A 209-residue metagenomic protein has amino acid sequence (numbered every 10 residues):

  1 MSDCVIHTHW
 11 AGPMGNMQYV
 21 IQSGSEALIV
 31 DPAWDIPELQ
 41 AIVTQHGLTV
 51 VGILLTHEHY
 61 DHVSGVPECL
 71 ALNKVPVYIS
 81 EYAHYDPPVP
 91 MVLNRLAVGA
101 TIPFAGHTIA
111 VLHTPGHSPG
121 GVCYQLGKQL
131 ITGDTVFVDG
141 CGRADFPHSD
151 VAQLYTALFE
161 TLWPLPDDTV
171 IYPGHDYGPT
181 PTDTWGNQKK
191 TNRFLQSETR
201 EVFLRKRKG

Functional and structural regions predicted by a protein language model:
M1-H46, C123-G133: Conserved beta-strand hairpin/beta-sheet module of binuclear metal-dependent hydrolase folds, prominently
H9-W10, L93-N94, H113-P115: Short Gly/Pro-enriched turn/cap motifs at secondary-structure boundaries
G15, A27, W34-A110, K190-F194 (+1 more regions): Active-site HxH/HxHxD metal-binding segment of metal-dependent hydrolases
Y19-Q22, G99-L126: Core dinuclear metal-dependent hydrolase active-site scaffold
V30, V77-I79, T132-G133, P173: Hydrophobic residues in well-ordered beta-strands that form the structural core
I53-V63, L112-G121, Y172-G178: Histidine-centered catalytic micro-motifs
P119-K208: Metallo-beta-lactamase
